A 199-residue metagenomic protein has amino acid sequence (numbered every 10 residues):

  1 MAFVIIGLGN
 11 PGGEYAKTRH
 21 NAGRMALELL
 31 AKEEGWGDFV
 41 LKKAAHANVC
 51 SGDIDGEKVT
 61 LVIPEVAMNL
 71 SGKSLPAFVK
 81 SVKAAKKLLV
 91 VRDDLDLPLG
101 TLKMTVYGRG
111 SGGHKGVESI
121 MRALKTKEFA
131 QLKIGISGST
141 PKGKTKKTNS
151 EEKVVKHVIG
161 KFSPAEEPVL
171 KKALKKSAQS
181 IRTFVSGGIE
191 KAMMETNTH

Functional and structural regions predicted by a protein language model:
M1-G108, E118-K133, G138-K156, E167-H199: Nucleotide and nucleotide-moiety/phosphate-recognizing core
V158-K161: Intrinsically disordered, low-complexity regions enriched in acidic/Ser/Thr/Pro/Gln residues
